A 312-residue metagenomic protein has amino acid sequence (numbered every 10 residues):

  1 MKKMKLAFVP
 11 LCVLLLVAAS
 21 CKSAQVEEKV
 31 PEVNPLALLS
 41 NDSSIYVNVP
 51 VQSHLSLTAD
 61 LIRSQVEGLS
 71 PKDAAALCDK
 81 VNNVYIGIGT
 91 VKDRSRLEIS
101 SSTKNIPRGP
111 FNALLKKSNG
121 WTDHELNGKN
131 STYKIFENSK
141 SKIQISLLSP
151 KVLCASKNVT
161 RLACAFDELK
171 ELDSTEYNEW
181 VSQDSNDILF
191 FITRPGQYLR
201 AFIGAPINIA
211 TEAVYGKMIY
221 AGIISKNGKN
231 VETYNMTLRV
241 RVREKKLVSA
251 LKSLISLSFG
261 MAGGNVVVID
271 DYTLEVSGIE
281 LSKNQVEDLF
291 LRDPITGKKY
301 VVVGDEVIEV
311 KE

Functional and structural regions predicted by a protein language model:
M1-V9: Bacterial N-terminal signal peptides that target proteins for export
V17-S20: C-terminal motif of bacterial Sec signal peptides marking the signal peptidase cleavage site
K22-A24: Bacterial signal peptide processing site
E28-V30, P35-N83, D123-S139, S146-Y234 (+1 more regions): An internal, short helix-loop-strand segment that often contains or flanks glycine-aspartate motifs
V49-S53, T90, T103-N105, K157-V159 (+1 more regions): A mature extracytoplasmic/lumenal domain signature
N83-N105, I223-E244: A short acidic-to-branched-hydrophobic micro-motif
I106-S149, S253, L257-E275: Short Gly/Thr-rich strand-loop-strand
T193-E312: Leucine-rich, highly hydrophobic segment in Treponema pallidum outer-membrane-associated proteins
